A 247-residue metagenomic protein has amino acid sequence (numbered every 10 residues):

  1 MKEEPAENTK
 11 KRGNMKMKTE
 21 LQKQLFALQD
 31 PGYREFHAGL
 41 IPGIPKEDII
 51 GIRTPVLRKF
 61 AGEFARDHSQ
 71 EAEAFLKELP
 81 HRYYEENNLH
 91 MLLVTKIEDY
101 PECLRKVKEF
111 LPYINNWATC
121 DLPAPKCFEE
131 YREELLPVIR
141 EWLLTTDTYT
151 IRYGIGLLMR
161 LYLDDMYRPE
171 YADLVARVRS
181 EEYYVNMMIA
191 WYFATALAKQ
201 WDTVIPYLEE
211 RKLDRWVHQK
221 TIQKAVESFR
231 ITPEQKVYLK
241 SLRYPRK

Functional and structural regions predicted by a protein language model:
A6-G13: Short, low-complexity, charge-dense intrinsically disordered segments
G13-K247: Alpha-helical scaffold domains
